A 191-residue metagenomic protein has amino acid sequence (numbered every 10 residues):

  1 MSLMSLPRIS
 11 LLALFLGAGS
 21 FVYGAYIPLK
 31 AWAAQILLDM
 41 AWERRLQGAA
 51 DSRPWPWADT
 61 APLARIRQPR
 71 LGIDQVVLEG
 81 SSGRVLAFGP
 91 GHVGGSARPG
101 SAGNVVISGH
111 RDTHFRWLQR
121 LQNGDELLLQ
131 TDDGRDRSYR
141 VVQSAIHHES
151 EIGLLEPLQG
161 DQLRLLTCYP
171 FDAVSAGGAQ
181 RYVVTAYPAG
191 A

Functional and structural regions predicted by a protein language model:
M1-L6: Short, Lys/Arg-rich N-terminal segment immediately upstream of the first membrane anchor
P7-A191: Solvent-exposed, non-transmembrane regions of membrane-associated and secreted proteins
